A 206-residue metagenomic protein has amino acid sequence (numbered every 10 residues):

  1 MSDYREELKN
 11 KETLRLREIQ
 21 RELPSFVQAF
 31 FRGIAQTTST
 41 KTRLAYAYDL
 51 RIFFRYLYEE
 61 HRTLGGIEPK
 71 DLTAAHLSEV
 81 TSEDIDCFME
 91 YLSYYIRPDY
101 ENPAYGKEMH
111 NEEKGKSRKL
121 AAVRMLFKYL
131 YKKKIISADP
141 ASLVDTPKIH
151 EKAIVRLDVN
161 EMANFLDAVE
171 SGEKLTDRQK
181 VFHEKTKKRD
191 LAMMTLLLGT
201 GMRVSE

Functional and structural regions predicted by a protein language model:
M1-E206: Conserved catalytic core of the tyrosine transesterase superfamily
